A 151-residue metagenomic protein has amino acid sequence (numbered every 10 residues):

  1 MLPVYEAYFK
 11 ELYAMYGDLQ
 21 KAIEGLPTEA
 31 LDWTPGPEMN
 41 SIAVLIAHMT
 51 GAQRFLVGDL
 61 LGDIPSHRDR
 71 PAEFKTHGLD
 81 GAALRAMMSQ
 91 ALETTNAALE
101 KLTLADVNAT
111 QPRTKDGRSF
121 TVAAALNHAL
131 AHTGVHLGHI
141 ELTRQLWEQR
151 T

Functional and structural regions predicted by a protein language model:
M1, G25, A30, A98-K101: Acidic/proline-rich low-complexity IDRs
M1, K75-T76: A short alpha-helix capping/helix-coil boundary motif
L2-F9, D80-A82: Active-site rim elements
Y5, F9-Y13, G17-I23, T28-E73 (+1 more regions): Short, contiguous alpha-helical
T76-R113, A124-H132: Acidic/histidine-rich alpha-helical segments that form the ligand environment of transition-metal centers
